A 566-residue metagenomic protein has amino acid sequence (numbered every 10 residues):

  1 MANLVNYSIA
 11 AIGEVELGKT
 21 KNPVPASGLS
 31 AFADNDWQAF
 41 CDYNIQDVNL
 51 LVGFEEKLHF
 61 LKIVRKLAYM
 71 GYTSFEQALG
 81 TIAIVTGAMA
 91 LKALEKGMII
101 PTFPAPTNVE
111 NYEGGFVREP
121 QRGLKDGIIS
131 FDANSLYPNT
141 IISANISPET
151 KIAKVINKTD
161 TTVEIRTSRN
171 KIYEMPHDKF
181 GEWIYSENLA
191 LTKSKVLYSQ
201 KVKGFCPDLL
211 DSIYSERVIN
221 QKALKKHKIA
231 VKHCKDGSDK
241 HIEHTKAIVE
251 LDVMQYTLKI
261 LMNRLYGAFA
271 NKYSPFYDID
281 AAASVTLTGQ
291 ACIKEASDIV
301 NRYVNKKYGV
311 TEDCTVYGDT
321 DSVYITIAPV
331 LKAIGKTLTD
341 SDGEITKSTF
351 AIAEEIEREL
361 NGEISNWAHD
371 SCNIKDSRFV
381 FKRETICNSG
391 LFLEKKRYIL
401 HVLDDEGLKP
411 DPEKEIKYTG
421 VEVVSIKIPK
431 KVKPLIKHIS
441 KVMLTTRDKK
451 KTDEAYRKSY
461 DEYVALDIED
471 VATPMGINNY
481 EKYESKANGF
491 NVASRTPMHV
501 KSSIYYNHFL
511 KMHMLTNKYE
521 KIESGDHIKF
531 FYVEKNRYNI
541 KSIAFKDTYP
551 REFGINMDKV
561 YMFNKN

Functional and structural regions predicted by a protein language model:
M1-V48: Active-site-proximal helix-loop-helix substrate-binding element of RNase H-like nuclease domains
E16, C292-K307, E355-S371: Generic non-transmembrane alpha-helical segments
S27, A133-I299, Y303, K307-T311: Helical catalytic core of nucleic-acid polymerases
S30-N145, A153-V155, K240-I299, Y317 (+3 more regions): Common nucleic-acid-contacting/processivity interface regions adjacent to the catalytic cores of nucleic-acid enzymes
L61-E216, H401-E415, K486, H508-K518 (+7 more regions): Acidic, glycine-rich two-metal-ion catalytic cores of nucleic acid-processing enzymes
C314-D319, N373-I374: Short beta-strand
V323-E355: Catalytic palm subdomain of template-directed nucleic-acid polymerases, centered on the conserved carboxylate motif
F350-N566: C-terminal, non-catalytic extensions of nucleic-acid polymerases
